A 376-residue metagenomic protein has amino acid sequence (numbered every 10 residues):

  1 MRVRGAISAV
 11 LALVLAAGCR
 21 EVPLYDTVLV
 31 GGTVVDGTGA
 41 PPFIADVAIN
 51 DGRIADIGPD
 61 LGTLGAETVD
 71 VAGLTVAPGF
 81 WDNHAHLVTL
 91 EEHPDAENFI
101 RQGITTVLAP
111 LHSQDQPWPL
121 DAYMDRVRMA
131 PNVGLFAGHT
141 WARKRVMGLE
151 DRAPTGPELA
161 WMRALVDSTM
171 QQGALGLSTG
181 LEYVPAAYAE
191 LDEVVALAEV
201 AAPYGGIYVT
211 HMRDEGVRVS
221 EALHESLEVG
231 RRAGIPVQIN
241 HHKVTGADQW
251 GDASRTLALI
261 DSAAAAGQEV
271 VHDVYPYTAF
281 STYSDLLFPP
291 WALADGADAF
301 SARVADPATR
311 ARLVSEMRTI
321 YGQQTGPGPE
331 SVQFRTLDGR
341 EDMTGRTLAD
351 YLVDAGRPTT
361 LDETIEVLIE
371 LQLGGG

Functional and structural regions predicted by a protein language model:
M1-I7: Bacterial N-terminal signal peptides that target proteins for export
L15-G18: C-terminal motif of bacterial Sec signal peptides marking the signal peptidase cleavage site
P23-V28, V34-G79: Histidine-rich, glycine-flanked metal-binding segment
V71-L87, E91-T179, A198-E199, P203 (+3 more regions): Divalent-metal coordination cores built from histidine and acidic residues
V88-E91, Q114-P117, R143, E182-A186 (+3 more regions): Active-site environment of divalent metal-dependent phosphoester hydrolases
V107-A109, S178, V209-T210, Q238-N240: Short hydrophobic alpha-helical runs that function as membrane-insertion/retention elements
L135-A137, R145-G156, A160-V184, A198 (+3 more regions): Active-site neighborhoods of metal-dependent hydrolases
S168-E225: Divalent metal-binding pocket/active-site signature
